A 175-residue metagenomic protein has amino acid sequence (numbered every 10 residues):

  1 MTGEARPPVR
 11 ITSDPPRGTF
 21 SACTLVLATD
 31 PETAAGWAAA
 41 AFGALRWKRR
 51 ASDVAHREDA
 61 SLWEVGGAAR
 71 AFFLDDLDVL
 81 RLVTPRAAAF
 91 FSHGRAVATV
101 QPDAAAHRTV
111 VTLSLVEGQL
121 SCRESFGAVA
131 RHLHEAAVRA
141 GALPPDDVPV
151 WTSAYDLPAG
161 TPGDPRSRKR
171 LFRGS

Functional and structural regions predicted by a protein language model:
T2-S175: Ser/Thr-rich, low-complexity intrinsically disordered terminal regions
